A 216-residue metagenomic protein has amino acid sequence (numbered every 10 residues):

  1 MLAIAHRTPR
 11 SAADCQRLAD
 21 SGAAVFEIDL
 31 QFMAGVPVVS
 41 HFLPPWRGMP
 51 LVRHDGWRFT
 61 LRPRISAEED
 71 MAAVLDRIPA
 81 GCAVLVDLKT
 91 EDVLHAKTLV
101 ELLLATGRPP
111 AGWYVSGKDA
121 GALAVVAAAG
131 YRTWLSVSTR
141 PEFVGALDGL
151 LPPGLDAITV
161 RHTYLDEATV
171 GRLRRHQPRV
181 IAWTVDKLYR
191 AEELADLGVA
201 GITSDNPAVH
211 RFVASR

Functional and structural regions predicted by a protein language model:
M1-R216: Phosphate-group recognition and catalysis centered on beta-loop-alpha active-site segments
